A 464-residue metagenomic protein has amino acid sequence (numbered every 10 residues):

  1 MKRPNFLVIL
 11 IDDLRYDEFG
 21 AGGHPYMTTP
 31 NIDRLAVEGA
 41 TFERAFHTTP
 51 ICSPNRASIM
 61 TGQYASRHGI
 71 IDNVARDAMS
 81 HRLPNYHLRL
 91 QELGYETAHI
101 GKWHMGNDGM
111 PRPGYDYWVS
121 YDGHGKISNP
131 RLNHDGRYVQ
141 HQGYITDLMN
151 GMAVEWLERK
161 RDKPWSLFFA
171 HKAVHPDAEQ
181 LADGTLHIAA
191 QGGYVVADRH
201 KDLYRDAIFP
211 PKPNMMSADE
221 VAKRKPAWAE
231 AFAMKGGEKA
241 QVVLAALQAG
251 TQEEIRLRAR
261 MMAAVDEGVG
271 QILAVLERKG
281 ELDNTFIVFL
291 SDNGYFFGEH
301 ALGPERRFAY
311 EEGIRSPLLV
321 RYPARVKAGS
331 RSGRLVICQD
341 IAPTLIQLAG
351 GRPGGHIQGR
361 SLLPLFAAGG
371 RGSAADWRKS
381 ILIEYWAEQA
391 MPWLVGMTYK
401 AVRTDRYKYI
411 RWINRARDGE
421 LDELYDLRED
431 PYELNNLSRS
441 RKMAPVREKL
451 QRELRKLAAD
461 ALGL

Functional and structural regions predicted by a protein language model:
M1-L421, P431-L464: Formylglycine-dependent sulfatase
L424-Y425: Short hydrophobic beta-strand that contains or immediately precedes a catalytic carboxylate
R428: Conserved, charge-rich beta-strand/loop surface module that forms ligand/interface-binding patches within domains
